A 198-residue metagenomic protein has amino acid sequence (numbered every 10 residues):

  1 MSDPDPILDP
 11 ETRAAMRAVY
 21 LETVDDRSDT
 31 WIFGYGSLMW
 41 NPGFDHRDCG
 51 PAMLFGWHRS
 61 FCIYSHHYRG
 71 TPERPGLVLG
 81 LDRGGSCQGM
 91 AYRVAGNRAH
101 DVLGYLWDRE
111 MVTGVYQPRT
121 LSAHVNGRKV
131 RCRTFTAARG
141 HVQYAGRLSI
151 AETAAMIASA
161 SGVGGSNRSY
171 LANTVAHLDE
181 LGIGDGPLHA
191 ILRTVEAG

Functional and structural regions predicted by a protein language model:
M1-G198: A glycine-rich, hydrophobic/aromatic-adjacent loop/helix-cap motif
